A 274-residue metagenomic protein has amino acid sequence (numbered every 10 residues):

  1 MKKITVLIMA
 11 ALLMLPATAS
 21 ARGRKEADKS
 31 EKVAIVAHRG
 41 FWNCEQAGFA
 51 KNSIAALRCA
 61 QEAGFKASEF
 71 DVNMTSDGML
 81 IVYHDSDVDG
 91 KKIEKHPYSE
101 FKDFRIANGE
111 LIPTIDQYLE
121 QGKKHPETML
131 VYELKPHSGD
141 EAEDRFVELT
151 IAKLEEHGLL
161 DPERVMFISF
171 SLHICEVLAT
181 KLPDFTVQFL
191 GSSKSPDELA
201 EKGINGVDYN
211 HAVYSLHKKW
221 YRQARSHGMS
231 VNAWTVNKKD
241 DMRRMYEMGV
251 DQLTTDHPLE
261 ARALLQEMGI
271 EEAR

Functional and structural regions predicted by a protein language model:
M1-K2, L15: Low-complexity intrinsically disordered segments
K2-I8: Sec-dependent signal peptide recognition, specifically the positively charged N-region followed immediately by
I8-P16: Bacterial N-terminal signal peptides
A19-R274: Phosphate-group recognition and catalysis centered on beta-loop-alpha active-site segments
